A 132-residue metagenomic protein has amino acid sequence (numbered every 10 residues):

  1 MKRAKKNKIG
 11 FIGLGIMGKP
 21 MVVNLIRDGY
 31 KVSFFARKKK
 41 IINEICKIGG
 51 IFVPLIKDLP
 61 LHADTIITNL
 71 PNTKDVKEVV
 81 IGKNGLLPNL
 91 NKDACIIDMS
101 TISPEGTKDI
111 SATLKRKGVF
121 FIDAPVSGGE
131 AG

Functional and structural regions predicted by a protein language model:
M1-I67, M99, E130: NAD(P)+-binding Rossmann beta1-loop-alpha1 motif at the extreme N-terminus of oxidoreductases
I9, I102-G132: Rossmann-fold dinucleotide-binding core
V23, R27, I81, A112: Short, well-ordered alpha-helices that flank and scaffold nucleotide-derived cofactor binding pockets
R27, K47-I48, N91, R116 (+1 more regions): Short, well-ordered coil/turn elements that cap or connect secondary structure elements
E44-I45, E78, D109: Short alpha-helix adjacent to the SAM-binding motif of class I
G50-G106: Rossmann-like NAD(P)-binding element
